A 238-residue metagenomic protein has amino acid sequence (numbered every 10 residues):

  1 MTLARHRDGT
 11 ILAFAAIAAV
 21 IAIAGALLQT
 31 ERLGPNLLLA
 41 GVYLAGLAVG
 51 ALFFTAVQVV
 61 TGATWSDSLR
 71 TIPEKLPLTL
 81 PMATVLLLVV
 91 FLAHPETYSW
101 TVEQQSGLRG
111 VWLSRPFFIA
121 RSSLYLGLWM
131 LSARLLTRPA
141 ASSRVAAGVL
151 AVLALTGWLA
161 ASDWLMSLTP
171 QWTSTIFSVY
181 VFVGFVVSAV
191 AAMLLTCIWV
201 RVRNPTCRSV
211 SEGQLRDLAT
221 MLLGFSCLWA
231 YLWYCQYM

Functional and structural regions predicted by a protein language model:
M1-L52: N-terminal regions that are enriched for targeting/export leaders and immediately downstream pro/stem segments
T2, H6-R7, Q29-R32, N36 (+4 more regions): Serine/threonine-rich low-complexity intrinsically disordered regions
A4-A16, V20-I21, R115-M238: Long, contiguous internal "core" modules enriched in hydrophobic/ aromatic residues
T30, G34-L37, V42-V49, F53 (+8 more regions): Residue-level signal for well-ordered alpha-helical segments
G34-G41, L69-T71, P170-V183: Non-cytosolic membrane-interface motifs at loop->transmembrane helix junctions
L38, V57-Q58, F177, R216: Residue-level detector of alpha-helix boundaries and kinks
G41-S142: Transmembrane-helix bundle segments that line or gate the permeation/cavity pathway in multi-pass membrane proteins
